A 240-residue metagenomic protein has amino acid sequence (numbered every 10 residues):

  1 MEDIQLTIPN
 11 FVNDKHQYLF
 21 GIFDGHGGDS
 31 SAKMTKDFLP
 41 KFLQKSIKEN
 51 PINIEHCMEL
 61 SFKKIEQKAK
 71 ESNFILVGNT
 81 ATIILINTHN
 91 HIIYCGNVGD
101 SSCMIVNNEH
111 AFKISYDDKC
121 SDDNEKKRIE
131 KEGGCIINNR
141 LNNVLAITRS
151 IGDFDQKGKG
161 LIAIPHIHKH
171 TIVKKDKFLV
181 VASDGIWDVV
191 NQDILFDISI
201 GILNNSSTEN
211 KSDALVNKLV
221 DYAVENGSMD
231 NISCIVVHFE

Functional and structural regions predicted by a protein language model:
M1-E240: PP2C/PPM-type serine/threonine phosphatase catalytic domain
